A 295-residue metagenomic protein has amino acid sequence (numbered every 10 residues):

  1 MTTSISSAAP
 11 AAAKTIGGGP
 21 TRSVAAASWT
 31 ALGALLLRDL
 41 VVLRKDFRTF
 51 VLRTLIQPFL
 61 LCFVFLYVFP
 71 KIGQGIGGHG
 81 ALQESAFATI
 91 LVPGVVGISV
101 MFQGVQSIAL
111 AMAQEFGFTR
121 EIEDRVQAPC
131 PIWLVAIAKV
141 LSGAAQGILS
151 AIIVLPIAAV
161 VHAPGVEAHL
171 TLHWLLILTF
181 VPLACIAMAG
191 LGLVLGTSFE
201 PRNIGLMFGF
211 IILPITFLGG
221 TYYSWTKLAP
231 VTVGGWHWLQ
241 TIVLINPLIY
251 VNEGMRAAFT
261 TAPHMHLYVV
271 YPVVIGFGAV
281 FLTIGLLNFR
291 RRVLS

Functional and structural regions predicted by a protein language model:
T2-T171, T179-S295: Hydrophobic transmembrane alpha-helices and immediately adjacent juxtamembrane helices of multi-pass inner-membrane
